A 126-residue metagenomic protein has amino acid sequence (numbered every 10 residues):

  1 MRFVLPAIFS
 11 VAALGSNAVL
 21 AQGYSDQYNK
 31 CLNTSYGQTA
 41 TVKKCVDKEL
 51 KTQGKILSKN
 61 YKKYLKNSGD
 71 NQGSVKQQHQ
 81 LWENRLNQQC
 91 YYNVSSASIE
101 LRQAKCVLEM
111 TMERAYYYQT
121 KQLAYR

Functional and structural regions predicted by a protein language model:
M1-L5: Positively charged n-region of N-terminal signal peptides that target proteins for export
F9-S10: Hydrophobic helical h-region of N-terminal Sec-dependent signal peptides in bacterial secretory/periplasmic proteins
A13-A18: N-terminal signal peptide c-region/cleavage motif recognized by signal peptidases
V19-R126: N-terminal alpha-helical modules
